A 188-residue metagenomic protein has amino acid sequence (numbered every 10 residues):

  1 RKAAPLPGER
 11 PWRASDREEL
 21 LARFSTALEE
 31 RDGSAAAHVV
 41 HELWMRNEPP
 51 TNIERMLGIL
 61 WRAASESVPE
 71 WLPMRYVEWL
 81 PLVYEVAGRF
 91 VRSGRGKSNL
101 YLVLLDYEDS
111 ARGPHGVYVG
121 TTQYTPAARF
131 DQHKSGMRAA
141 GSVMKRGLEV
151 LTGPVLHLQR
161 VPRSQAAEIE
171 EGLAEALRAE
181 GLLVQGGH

Functional and structural regions predicted by a protein language model:
K2-Y124, A128, E168-I169: GIY-YIG nuclease catalytic motif and its immediate N-terminal context
R89-V117, T121-H188: Structure-specific nucleic-acid interaction/processing domains
